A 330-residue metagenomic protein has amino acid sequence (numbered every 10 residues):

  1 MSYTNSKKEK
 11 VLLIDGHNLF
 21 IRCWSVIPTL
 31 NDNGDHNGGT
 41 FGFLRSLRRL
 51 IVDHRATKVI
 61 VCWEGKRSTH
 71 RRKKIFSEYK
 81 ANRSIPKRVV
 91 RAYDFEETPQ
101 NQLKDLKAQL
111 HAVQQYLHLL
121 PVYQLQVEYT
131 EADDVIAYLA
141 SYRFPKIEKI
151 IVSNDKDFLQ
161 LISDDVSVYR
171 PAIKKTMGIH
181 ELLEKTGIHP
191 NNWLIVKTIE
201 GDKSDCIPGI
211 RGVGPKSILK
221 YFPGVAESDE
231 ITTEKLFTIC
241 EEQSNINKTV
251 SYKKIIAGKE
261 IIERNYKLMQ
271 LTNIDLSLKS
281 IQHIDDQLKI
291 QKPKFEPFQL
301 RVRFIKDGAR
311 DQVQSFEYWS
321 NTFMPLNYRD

Functional and structural regions predicted by a protein language model:
S2-V152, F158-K175, Q270-I290: Noncatalytic, basic helical substrate-engagement surface that gates or grips nucleic-acid strands
Y3-K8, V52-W63, E78-R88, A92 (+4 more regions): Non-catalytic nucleic-acid-binding/docking modules located in mid-to-C-terminal regions of nucleic-acid enzymes
K156-D157, L183: Short, basic, helix/turn surface patches
